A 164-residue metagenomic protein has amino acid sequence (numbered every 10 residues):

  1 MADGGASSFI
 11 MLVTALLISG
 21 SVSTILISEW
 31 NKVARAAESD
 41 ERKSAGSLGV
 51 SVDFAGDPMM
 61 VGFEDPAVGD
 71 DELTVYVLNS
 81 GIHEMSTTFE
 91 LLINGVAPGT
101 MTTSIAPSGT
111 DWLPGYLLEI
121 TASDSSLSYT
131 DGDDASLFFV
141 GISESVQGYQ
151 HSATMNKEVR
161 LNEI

Functional and structural regions predicted by a protein language model:
M1-G4, S8: Membrane-helix interfacial "entry" motifs
F9-E38: C-terminal juxtamembrane segment of a hydrophobic transmembrane alpha-helix
S28-I164: N-terminal export/assembly leader peptides and their processing motifs that target proteins to secretory
